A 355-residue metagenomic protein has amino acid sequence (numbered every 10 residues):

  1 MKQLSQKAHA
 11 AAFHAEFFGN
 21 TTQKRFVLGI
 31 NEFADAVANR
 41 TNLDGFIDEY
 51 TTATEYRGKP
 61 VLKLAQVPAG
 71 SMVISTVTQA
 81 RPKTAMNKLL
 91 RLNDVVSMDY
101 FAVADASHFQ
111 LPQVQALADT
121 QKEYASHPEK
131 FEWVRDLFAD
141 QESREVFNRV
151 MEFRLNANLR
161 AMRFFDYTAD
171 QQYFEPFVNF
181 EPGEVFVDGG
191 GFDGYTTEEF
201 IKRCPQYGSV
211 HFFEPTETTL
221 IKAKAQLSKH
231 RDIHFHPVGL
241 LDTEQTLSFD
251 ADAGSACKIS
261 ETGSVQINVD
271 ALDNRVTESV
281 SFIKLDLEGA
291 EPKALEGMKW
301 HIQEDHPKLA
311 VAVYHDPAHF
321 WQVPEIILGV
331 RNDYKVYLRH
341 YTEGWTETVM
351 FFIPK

Functional and structural regions predicted by a protein language model:
M1-T41, E49-K355: Phosphate/nucleotide-binding beta-alpha loop and adjacent structural elements of enzyme active sites
